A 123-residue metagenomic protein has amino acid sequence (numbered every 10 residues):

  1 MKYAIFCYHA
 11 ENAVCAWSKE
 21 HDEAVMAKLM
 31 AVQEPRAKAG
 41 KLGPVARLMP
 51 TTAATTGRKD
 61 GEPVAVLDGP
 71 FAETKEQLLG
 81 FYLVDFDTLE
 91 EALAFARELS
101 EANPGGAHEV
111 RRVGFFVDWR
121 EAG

Functional and structural regions predicted by a protein language model:
M1-G123: Conserved, structured core segments of small domains
